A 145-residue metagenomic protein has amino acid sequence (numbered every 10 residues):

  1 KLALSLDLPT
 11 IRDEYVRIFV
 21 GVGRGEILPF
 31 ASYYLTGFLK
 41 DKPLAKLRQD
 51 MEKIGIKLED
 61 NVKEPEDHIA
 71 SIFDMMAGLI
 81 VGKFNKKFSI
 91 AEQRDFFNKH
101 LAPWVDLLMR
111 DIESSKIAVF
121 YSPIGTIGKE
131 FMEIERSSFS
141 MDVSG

Functional and structural regions predicted by a protein language model:
K1-G145: Surface/interface-facing alpha-helical segments and adjacent flexible terminal/loop regions used for partner/assembly
